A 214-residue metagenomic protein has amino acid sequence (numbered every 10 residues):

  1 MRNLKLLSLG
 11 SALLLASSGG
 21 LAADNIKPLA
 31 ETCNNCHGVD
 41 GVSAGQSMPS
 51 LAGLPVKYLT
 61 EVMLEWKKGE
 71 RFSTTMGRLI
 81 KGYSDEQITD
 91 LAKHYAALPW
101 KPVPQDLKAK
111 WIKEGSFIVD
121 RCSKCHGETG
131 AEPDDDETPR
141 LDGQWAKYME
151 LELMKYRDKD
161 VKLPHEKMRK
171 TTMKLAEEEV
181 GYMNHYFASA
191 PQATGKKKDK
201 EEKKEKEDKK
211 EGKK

Functional and structural regions predicted by a protein language model:
M1-S8: Bacterial N-terminal signal peptides that target proteins for export
A16-G19: N-terminal signal peptide c-region/cleavage motif recognized by signal peptidases
A22-D40, L107-T129, Q144-W145, K203-K209 (+1 more regions): Sequence/structural segment immediately N-terminal to covalent heme-attachment motifs in c-type and related
P28-V39, E61-L64, T89-K93, F117-E128 (+3 more regions): C-type cytochrome heme c attachment motif
G41-K68, G77-L79, S123, G127 (+1 more regions): Gly/Gly-Pro-rich "capping" loops immediately C-terminal to redox-active cysteine motifs in periplasmic/lumenal
V42-S43, F72, A97-K110, E128-R140 (+2 more regions): Inter-heme linker and motif-flanking segments adjacent to c-type heme-binding CXXCH motifs in c-type cytochromes
P49-D106, K110-K113: Acidic (E/D-rich), amphipathic helical modules within compact regulatory domains
K81-V103, K147, T171-E205: C-terminal capping alpha-helices of c-type cytochrome domains
